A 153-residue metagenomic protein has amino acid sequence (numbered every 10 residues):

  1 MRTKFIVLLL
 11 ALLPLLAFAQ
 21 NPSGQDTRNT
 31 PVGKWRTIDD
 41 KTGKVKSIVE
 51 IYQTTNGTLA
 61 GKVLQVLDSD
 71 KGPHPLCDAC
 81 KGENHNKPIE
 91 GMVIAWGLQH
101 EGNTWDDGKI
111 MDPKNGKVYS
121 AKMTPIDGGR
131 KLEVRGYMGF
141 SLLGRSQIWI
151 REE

Functional and structural regions predicted by a protein language model:
M1-F5: Positively charged n-region of N-terminal signal peptides that target proteins for export
V7-L15: Bacterial N-terminal signal peptides
Q20-K34: N-terminal helix-cap/turn-to-beta initiation motif at the start of protein domains
T27, D40-T42, P113, T124-I126 (+1 more regions): Short polar/acidic secondary-structure junctions
K34, T58, G129-K131: Structural motif
D39-A121: Central antiparallel beta-sheet cores of small beta-barrel/beta-sandwich binding domains
S120-K122, G128-E133: Short, compact, well-ordered microdomains
G129-K131, Y137-E153: Edge beta-strand at a domain terminus
